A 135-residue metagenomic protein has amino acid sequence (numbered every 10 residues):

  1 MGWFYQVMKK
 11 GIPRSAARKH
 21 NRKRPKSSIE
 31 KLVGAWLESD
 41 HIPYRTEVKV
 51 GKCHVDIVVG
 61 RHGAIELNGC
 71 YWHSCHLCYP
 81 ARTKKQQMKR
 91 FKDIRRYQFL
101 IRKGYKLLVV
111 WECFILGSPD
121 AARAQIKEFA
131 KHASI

Functional and structural regions predicted by a protein language model:
G2-I135: Nucleic-acid endo/exonuclease domains
